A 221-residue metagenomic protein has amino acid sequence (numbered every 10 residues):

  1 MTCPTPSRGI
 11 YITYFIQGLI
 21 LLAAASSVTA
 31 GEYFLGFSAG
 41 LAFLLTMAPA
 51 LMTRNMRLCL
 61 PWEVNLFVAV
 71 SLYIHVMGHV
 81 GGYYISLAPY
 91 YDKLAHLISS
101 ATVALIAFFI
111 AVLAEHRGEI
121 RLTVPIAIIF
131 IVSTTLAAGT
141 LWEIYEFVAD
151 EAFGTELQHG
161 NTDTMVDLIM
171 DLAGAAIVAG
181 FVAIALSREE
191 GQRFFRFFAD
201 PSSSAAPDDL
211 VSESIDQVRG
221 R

Functional and structural regions predicted by a protein language model:
C3, L51-E63, R117-T123: Membrane-interface helix-boundary motifs at transmembrane edges
A24-F37, P49-R57: Short, hydrophobic transmembrane alpha-helix segments
F37-L41, C59-S71, K93-A95: Cytoplasmic-side transmembrane-helix entry/capping segments in multi-pass membrane proteins
T46-A50, S71-V76, A104-F108, T134-W142 (+2 more regions): Alpha-helical transmembrane segments of multi-pass membrane proteins
G81-D92, L136-A176, G180: Interfacial helix-loop-helix junctions of multi-pass membrane proteins
I98-E115, I128, E151-L157, L172-L186: Membrane-interfacial alpha-helical segments at the cytosolic side of multi-pass membrane proteins
R117-T135: Internal alpha-helical transmembrane segments of multi-pass membrane proteins
Q192-V218: Short, highly charged, low-complexity non-transmembrane loops/tails of multi-pass membrane proteins
